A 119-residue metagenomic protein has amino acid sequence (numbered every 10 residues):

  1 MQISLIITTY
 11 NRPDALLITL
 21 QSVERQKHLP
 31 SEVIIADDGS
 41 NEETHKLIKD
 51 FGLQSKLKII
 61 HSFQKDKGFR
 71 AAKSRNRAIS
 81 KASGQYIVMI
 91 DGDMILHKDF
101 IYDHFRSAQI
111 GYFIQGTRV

Functional and structural regions predicted by a protein language model:
Q2-S4, E32: Cell-envelope/extracellular polymer assembly enzymes that use nucleotide-activated donors
R12-R25: Short, well-formed alpha-helical segments that are part of the catalytic scaffolds of diverse glycosyltransferases
S22, L29, D37-I48: A conserved acidic beta->alpha catalytic loop
Q64, I90: Catalytic metal- and UDP-sugar-binding loop of GT-A-like glycosyltransferases, i.e., residues flanking the conserved
K65-A82, D99: Glycine-rich, basic loop-to-helix element that forms the pyrophosphate-binding segment of sugar-nucleotide handling
I87: Short aromatic/hydrophobic "clamp" motif used to bind/position activated sugar donors
D91-I95: The conserved acidic donor/metal-binding loop of glycosyltransferases
D99-V119: Conserved donor NDP-sugar-binding/catalytic core segment of glycosyltransferases
